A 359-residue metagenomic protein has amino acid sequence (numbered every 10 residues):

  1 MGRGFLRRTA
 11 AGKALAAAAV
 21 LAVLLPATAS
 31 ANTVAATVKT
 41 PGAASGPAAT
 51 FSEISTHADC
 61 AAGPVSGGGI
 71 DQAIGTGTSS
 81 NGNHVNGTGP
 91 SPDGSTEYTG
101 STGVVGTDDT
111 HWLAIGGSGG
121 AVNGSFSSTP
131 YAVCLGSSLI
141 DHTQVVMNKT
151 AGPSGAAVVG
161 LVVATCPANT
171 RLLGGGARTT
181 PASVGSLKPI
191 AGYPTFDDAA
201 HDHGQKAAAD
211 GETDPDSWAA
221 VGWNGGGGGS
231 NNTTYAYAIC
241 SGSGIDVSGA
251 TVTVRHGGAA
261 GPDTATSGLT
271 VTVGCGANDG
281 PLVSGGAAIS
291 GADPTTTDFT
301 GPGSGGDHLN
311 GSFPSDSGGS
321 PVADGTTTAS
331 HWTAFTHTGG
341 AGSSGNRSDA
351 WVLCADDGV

Functional and structural regions predicted by a protein language model:
G2-N32: Secretory targeting and sorting signals
N32-V359: Extracellular attachment/recognition segments
